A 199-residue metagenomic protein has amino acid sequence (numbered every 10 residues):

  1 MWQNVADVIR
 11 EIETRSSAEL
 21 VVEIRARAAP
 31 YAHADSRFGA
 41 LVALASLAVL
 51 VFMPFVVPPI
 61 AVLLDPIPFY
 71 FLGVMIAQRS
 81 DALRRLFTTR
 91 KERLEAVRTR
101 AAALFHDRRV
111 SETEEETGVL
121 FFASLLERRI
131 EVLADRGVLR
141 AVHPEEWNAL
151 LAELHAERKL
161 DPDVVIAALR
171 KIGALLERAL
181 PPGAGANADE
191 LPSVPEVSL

Functional and structural regions predicted by a protein language model:
M1-L20: Short, charged cytosolic
S17, F121, A168: Residue-level signature of catalytic and energy-coupling elements of molecular machines, predominantly ATP/GTP-dependent
Y31-V42: Select subsegments of transmembrane alpha-helices in polytopic membrane proteins, especially boundary-proximal
A48, F52, E92-V97, R109-E115: N-terminal, polar/charged subdomain of small-to-medium soluble alpha/beta proteins
L50-L86: Transmembrane alpha-helices and immediately adjacent membrane-cytoplasm interface residues in multi-pass integral
R100-A134: Acidic, Ser/Thr-rich low-complexity segments on the non-lumenal side of membrane proteins
L126-D161: Flexible, solvent-exposed short loops/turns enriched in glycine
E153-L199: Cytosol-/stroma-facing membrane-proximal "stalk/adaptor" domains immediately downstream of transmembrane anchors
